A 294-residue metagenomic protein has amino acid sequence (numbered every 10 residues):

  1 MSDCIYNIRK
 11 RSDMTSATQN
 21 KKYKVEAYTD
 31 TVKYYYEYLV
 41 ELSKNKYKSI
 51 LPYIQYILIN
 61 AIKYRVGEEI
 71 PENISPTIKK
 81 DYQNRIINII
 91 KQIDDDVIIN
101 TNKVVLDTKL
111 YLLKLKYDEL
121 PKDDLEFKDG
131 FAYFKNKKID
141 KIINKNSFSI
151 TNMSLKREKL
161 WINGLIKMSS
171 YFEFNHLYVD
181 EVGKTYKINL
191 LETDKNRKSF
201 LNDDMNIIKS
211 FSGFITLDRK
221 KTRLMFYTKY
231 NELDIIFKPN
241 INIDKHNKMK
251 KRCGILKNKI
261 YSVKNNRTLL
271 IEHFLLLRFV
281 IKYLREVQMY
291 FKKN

Functional and structural regions predicted by a protein language model:
S2-Y34, E68-K79: Nucleotide-sugar-dependent glycosyltransferase catalytic core
K33-S49: Short amphipathic alpha-helical segments and their helix-coil junctions
N45-N294: Non-catalytic N-terminal targeting/anchoring module and adjacent flexible stem/linker that precedes the structured
